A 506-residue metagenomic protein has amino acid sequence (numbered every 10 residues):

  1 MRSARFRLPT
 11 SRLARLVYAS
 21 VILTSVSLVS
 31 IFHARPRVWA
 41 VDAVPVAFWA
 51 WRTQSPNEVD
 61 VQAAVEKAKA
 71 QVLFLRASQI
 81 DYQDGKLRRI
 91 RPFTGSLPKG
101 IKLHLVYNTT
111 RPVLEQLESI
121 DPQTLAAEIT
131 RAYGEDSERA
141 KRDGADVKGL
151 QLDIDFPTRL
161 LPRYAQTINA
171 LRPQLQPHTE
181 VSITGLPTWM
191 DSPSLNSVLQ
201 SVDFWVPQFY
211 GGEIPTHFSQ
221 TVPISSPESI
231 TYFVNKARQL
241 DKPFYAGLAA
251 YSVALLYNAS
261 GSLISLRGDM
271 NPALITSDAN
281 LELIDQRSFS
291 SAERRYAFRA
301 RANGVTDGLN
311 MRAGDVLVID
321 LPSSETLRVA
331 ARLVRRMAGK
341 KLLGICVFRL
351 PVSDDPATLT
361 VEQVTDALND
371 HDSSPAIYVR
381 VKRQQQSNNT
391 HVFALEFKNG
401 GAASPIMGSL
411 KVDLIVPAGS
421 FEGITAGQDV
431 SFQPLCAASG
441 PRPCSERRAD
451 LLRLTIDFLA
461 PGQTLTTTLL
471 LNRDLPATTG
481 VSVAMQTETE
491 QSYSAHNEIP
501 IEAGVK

Functional and structural regions predicted by a protein language model:
W39-T53, S78-S201, P207: Chitinase-like catalytic core of GlcNAc-active glycosidases
P56-Q83, D136-V147, M337-K341: Catalytic domains of carbohydrate-active enzymes, especially glycoside hydrolases
L73, L152, W205, A246 (+1 more regions): Conserved, mostly hydrophobic/aromatic
Q166-S277: Substrate-binding surface in catalytic domains of secreted glycosidases
G247-V253, A259-D372: Substrate-binding cleft of secreted/luminal carbohydrate-active enzymes
N389-I406, L414: Asparagine-centered strand-capping/turn motif at beta-strand->loop junctions
A418-R453: A surface/secretory-pathway sequence property marking extracellular, secreted, or lumenal proteins enriched
R448-Q491: Low-complexity, intrinsically disordered segments enriched in Ser/Thr together with acidic residues
